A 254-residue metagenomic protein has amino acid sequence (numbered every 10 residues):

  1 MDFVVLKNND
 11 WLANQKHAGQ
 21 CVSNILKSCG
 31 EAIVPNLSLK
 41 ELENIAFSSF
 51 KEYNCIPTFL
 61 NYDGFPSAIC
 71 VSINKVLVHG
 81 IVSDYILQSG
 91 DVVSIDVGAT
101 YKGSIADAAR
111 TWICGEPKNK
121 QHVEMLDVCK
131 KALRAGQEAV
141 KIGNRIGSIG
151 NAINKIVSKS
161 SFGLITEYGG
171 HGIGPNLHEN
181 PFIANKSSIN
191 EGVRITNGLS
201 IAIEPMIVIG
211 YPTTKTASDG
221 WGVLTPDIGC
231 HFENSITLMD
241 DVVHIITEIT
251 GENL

Functional and structural regions predicted by a protein language model:
M1-L254: Active-site neighborhoods and metal-handling regions in enzymes and metal-associated proteins
